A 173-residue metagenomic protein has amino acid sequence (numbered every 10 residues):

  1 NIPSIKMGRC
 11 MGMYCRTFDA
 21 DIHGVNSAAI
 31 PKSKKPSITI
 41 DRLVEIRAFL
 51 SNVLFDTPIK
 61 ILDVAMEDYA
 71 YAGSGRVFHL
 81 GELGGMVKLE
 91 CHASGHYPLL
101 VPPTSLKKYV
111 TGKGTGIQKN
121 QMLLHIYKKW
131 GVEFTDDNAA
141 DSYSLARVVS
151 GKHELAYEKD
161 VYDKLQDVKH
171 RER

Functional and structural regions predicted by a protein language model:
N1-R173: Phosphate- and other anionic-substrate recognition elements at nucleic-acid/protein interfaces
